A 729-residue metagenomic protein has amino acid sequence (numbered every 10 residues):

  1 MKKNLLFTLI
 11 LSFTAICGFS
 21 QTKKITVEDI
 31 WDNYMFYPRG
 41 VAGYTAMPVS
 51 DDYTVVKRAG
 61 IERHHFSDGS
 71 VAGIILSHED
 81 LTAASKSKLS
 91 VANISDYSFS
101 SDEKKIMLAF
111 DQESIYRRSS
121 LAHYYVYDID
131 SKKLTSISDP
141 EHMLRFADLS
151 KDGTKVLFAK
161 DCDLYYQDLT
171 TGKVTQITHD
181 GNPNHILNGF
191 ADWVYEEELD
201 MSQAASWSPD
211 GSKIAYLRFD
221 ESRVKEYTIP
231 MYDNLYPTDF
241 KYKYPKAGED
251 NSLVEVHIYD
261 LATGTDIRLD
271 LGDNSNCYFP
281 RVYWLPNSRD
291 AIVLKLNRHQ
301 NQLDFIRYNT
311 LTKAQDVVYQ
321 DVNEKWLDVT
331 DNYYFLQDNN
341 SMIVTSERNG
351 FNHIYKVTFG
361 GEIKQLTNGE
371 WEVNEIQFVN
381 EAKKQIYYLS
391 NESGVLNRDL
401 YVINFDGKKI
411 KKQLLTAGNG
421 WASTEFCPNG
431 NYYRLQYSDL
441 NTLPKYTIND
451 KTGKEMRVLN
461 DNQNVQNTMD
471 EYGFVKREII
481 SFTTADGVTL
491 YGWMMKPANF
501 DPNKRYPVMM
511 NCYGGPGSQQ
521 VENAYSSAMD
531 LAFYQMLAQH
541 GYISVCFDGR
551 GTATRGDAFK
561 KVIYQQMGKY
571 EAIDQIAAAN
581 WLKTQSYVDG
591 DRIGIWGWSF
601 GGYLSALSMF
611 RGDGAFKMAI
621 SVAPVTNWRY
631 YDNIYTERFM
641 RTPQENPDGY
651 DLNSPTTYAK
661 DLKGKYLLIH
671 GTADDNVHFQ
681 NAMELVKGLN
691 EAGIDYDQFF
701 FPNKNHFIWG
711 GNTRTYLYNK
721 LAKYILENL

Functional and structural regions predicted by a protein language model:
M1-N4: Positively charged n-region of N-terminal signal peptides that target proteins for export
L6-F7, F482: Short amphipathic alpha-helical "recognition" segments used for binding
F7, S12, G18-S423, N431-Y432 (+2 more regions): Beta-propeller folds
I30, E226, P280-Y283, S288 (+1 more regions): Serine-hydrolase catalytic core recognition
